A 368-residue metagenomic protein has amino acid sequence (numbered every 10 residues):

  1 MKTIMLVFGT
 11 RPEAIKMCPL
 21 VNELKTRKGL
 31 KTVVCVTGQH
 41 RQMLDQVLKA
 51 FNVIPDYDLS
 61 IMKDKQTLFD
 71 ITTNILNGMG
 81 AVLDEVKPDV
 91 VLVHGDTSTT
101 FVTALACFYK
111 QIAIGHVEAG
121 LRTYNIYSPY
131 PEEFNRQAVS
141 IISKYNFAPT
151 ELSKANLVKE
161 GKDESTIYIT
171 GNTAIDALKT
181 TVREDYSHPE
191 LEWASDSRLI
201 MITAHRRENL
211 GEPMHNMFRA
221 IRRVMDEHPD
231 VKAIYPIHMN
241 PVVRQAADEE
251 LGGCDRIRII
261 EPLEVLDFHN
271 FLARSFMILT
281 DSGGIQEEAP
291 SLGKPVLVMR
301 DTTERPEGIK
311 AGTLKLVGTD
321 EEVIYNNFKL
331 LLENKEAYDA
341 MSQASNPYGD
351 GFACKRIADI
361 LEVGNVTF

Functional and structural regions predicted by a protein language model:
M1-Y235, N240-F368: Nucleotide-activated sugar donor-binding and catalytic core shared by glycosyltransferases and related lipid-linked
